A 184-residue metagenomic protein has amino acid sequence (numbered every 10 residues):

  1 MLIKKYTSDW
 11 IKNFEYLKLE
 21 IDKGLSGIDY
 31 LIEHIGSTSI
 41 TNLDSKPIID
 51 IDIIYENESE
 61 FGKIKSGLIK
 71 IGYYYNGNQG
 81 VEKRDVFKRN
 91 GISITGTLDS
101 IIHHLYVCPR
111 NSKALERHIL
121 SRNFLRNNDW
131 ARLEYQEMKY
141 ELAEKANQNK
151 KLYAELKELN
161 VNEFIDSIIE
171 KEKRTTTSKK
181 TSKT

Functional and structural regions predicted by a protein language model:
M1-E33, N162, K173: Helical scaffold of the NTase/Pol beta-like nucleotidyltransferase catalytic core
M1-K4, D44-P47, K145: A short, surface-exposed helix-loop junction/capping segment
L2-S8, D52-I53, S121-L125: Short histidine-centered catalytic/ligand-binding loop motif
I21-G62: Active-site nucleotide-donor binding segment shared across nucleotidyl transfer reactions
D29-Y30, G72-Y74: Short glycine-aromatic motifs
K63-I71: Short amphipathic alpha-helices in soluble, non-transmembrane regions that often serve as interface/regulatory elements
Y73-S112: Conserved catalytic core of two-metal-ion nucleotidyltransferases
N111-T184: Catalytic cores of NTP-dependent nucleotidyl/adenyl transfer enzymes across multiple folds
